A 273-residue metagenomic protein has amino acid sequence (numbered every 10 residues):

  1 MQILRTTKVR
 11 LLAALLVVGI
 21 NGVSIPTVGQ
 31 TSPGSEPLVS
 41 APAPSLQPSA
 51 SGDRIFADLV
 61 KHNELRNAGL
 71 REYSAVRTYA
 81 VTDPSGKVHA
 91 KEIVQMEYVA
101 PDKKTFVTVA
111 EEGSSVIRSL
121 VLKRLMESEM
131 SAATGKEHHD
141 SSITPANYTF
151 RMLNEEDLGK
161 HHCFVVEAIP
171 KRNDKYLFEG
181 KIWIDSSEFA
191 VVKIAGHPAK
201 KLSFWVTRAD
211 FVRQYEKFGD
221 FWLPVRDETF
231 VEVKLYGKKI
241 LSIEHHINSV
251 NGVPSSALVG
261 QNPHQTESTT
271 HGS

Functional and structural regions predicted by a protein language model:
M1-K8: N-terminal secretory signal peptides that target proteins for export/translocation
K8-V9, G52: Short amphipathic alpha-helical segments that mediate assembly, nucleic-acid/protein binding, or membrane association
L12-V23: Bacterial N-terminal signal peptides
I25-G29: Sec/Tat signal peptide C-region and signal peptidase I cleavage site
Q30-E179, S186-A190, A199-A209, E216-F221 (+1 more regions): Structured extracytoplasmic
